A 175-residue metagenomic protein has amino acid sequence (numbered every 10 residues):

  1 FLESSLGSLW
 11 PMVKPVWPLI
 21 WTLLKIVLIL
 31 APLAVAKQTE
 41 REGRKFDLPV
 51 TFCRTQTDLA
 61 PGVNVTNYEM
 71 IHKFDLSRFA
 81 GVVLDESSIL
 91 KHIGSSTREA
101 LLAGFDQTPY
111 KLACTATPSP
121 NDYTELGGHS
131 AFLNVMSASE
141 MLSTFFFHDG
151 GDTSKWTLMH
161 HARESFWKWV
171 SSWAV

Functional and structural regions predicted by a protein language model:
F1-W21: Walker A/P-loop
S4, L59-K73, R78: Conserved two-lobed SF2 helicase motor
P11, E69, S87-K91, P118: Catalytic acidic motif of RecA-like/P-loop NTPases
P15-W17, T22-F46, P120-E125: Conserved Walker A/P-loop ATP-binding site and its immediately adjacent core in helicase/helicase-like ATPase domains
I26, K45, G81, I89 (+1 more regions): Conserved P-loop NTPase motor "coupling/switch" region that bridges the ATPase
L33, T66-M70, C114-S119: A short beta-strand-to-loop transition that corresponds to the Sensor-1 phosphate-sensing loop of AAA+ P-loop ATPases
A34-T57, V135-S137: Conserved helix-turn-beta segment of the N-terminal RecA-like "Helicase ATP-binding" lobe in SF1/SF2 helicases
